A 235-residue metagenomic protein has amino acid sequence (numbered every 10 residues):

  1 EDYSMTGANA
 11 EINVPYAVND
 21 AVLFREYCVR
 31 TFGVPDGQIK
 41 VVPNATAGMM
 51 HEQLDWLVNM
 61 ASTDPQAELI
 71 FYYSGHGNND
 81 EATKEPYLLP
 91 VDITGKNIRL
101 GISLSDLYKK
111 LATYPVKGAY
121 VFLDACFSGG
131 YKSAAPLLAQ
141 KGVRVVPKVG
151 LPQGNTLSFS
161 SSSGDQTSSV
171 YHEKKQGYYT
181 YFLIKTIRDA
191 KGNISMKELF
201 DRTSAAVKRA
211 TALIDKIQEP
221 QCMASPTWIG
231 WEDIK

Functional and structural regions predicted by a protein language model:
E1-K235: Cysteine endopeptidase catalytic domains of the caspase/legumain-like
